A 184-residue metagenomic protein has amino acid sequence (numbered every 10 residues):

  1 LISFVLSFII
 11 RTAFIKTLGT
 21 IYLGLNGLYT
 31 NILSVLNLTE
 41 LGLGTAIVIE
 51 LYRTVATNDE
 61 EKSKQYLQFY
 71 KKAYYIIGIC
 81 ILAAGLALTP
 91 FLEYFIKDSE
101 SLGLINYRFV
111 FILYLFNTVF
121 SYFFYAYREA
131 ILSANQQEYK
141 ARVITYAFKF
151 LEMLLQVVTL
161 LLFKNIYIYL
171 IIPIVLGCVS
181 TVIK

Functional and structural regions predicted by a protein language model:
L1, A83, A87-P90, E129-A130 (+2 more regions): C-terminal transmembrane helix end/exit motif
L1-S3, L41-Y94, I105-L115: Membrane-water interface segments that mark the loop-to-transmembrane alpha-helix transition
L1-Y52, L82-L86, E152-M153, G177: Signature of the first transmembrane helix
I2, Y29-I32, K72-I76, F116 (+4 more regions): Hydrophobic residues within alpha-helical transmembrane segments of multi-pass solute transporters/permease subunits
T17-T20, L104, A134-N135, L162-F163: Helix-loop interface residues and adjacent transmembrane-helix termini in multi-pass membrane transporters, primarily
I21-G24, Q68, R108, Y139 (+1 more regions): Residues that define the loop-to-transmembrane-helix transition and helix capping in multi-pass membrane transporters
A87-P90, E100-Y125, R142-Y146, L170-I171 (+1 more regions): Alpha-helical transmembrane segments of multi-pass membrane proteins
R142-K184: Hydrophobic alpha-helical transmembrane segments
